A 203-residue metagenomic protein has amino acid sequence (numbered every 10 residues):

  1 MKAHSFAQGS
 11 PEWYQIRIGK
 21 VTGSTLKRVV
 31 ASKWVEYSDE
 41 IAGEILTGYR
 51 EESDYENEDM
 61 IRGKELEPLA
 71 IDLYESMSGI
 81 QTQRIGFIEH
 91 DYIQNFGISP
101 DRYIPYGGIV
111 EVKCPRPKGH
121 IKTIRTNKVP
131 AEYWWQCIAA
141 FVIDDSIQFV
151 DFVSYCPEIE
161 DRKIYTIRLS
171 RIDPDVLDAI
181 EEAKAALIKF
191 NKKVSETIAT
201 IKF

Functional and structural regions predicted by a protein language model:
M1, V29, L69-D72, F152-C156: Intrinsically disordered, low-complexity boundary segments flanking structured domains
M1-E65, K202-F203: Charged, glycine-rich intrinsically disordered N-terminal tails and low-complexity linkers that flank
S32, M60-P68, D173, L177-I180 (+1 more regions): Generic detection of long, well-ordered alpha-helical segments
D59-T82: Acidic-basic catalytic patches of nuclease active cores, encompassing PD-(D/E)XK and other metal-cofactor nuclease
S78-P100, I104-L187, N191: Nucleic-acid nuclease catalytic cores
A185-F203: Charged phosphate-binding loop/patch that engages nucleotide di/tri-phosphates or the phosphate backbone of nucleic
